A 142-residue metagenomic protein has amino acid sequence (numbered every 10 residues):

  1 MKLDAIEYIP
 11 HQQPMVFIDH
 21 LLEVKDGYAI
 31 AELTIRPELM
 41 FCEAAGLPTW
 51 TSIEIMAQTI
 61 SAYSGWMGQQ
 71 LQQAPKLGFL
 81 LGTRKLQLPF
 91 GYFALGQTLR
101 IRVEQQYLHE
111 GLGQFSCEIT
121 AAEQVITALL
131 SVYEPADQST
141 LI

Functional and structural regions predicted by a protein language model:
K2-Q12: Short aromatic-glycine motifs in intrinsically disordered, low-complexity regions
Q13-P48: Catalytic strand-loop segment that frames the active site of acyl-thioester-processing enzymes
V16-D19, L81, I101-V103, A128: Small-residue-enriched segments and motifs
L22-Y28, G91-L95, A122: A short, structured loop/turn motif at beta-sheet edges
V24-A29, S61, Y107-L112: Short, conserved beta-turn/loop elements at beta-strand boundaries and strand-helix junctions
T34-G68: A conserved, well-ordered hydrophobic junction motif at loop->secondary-structure transitions
A62-R100: Hydrophobic beta-strand-centered segment that forms part of the acyl-chain substrate-binding groove
A94-R100, E104-I142: HotDog/MaoC-like acyl-thioester-processing domains
